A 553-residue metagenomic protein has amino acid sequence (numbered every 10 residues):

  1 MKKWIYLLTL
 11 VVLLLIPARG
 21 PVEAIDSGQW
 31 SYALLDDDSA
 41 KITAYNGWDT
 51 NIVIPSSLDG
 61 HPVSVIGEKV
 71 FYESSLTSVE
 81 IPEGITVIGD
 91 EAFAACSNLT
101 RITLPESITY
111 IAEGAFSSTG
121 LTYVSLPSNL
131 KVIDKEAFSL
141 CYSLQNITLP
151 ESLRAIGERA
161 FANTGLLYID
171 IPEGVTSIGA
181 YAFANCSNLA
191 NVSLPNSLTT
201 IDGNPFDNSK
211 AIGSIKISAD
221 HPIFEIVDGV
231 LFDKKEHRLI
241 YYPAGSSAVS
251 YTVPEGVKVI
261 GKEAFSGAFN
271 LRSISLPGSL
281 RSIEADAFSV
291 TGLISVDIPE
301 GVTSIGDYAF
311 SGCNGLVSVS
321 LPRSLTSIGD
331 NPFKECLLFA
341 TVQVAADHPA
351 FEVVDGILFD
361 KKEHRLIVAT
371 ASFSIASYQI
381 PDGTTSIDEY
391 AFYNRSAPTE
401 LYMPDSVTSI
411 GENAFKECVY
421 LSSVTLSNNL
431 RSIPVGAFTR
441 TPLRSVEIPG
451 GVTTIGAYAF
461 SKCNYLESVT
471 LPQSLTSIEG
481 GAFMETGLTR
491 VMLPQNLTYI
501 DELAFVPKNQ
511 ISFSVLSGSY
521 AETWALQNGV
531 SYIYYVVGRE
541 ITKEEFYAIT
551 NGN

Functional and structural regions predicted by a protein language model:
M1-I5: Positively charged n-region of N-terminal signal peptides that target proteins for export
L8-P17: Bacterial N-terminal signal peptides
P17-G28: Sec-dependent signal peptide cleavage junction
Q29-D38, G47-S64, S74-V87, S97-Y110 (+18 more regions): Structural signature of tandem-repeat unit edges
G67-V70, G89-A92, A112-A115, D134-A137 (+15 more regions): Consensus positions within tandem repeat domains that build extended binding/scaffold surfaces
Q527-G529: Short, structured coil segments at secondary-structure junctions
V537-N553: Viral virion structural and adsorption modules
